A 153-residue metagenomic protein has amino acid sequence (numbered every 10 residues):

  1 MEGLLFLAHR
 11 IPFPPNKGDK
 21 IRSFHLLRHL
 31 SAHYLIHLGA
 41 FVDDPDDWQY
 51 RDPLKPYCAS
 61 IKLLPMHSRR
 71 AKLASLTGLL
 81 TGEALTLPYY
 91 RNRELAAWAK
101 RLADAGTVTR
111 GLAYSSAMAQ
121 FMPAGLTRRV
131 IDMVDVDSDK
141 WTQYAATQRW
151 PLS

Functional and structural regions predicted by a protein language model:
M1-L63, D104-G106: N-terminal subdomain of nucleotide-sugar transferases
H9, S68-Y89, R129-S153: Acceptor-binding helix/loop patch of EC 2.4 sugar-transfer enzymes, predominantly nucleotide-sugar-dependent
F13, R70, A119-Q120: Short glycine-rich, flexible loops that bind phosphorylated cofactors or substrates
P15, F121, D139-W141: Short helix/loop capping segments that flank catalytic or ligand/cofactor-binding pockets
L30-S31, M122-L126: Short, conserved loop/helix-junction motifs that constitute active-site signature segments in enzyme catalytic cores
A40-T107: A conserved catalytic-core segment of Leloir-type glycosyltransferases
D46-W48, S116-M122: Short, well-ordered alpha-helical microsegments
A99-A119, R128-V130: Short N-terminal targeting/anchoring amphipathic segment
